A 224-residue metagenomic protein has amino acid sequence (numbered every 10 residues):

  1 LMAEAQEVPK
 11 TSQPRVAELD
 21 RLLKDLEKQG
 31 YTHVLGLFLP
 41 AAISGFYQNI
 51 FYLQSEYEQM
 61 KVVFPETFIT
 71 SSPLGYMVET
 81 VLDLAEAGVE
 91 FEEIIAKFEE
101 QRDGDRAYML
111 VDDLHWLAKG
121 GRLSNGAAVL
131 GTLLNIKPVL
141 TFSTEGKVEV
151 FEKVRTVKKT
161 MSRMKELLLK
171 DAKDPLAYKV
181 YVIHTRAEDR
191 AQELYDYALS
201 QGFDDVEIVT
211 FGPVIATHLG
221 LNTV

Functional and structural regions predicted by a protein language model:
L1-E18, K24: N-terminal glycine-rich anion-binding loop in soluble enzyme alpha/beta folds
A5-Q6, H33, A42, F46-V63 (+1 more regions): Mixed-charge interfacial surface used for oligomerization/domain docking and macromolecular partner engagement
E18-Y47: N-terminal glycine-rich phosphate/adenylate-binding segment common to multiple enzyme folds
